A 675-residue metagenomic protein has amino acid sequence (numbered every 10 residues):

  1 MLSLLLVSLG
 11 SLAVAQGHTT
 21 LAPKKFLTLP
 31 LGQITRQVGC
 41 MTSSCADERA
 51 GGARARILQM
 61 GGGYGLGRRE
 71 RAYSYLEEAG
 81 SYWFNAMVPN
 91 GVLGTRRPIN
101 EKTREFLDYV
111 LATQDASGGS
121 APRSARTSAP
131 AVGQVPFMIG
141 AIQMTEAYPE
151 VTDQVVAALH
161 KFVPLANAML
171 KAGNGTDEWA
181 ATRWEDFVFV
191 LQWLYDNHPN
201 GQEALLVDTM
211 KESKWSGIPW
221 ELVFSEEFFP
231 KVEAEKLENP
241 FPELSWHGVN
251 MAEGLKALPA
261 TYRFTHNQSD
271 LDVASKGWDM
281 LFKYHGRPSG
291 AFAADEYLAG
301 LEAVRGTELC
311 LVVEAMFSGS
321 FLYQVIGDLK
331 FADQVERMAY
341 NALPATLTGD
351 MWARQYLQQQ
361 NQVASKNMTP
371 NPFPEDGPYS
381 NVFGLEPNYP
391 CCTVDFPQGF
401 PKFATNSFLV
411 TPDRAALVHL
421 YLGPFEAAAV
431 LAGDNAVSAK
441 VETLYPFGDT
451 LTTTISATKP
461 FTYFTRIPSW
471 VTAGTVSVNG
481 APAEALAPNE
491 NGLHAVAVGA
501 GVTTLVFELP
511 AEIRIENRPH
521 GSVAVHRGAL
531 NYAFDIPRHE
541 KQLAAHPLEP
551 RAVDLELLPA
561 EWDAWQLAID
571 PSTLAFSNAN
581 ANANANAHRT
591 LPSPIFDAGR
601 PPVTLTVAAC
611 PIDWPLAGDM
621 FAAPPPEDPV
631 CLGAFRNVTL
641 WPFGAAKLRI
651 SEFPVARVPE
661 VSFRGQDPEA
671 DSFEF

Functional and structural regions predicted by a protein language model:
M1-A15: Fungal secretory targeting signals
A15-L93, R97, T127-P149, E185-Q202 (+5 more regions): Aromatic (Trp/Tyr) and acidic
R68-Y75, N90-V232: Extended ligand-binding groove/face enriched in aromatic
A112-S117, I218-L222, K283-R287, A342-G349: Secretory-pathway/luminal and periplasmic proteins that interact with or process carbohydrate-rich
A274, D333-N341, T346, W352-L451 (+1 more regions): C-terminal beta-rich recognition modules with glycine/proline-rich loops and embedded aromatic residues
T458, N489, G501, P510 (+1 more regions): Tight coil/turn sites that cap or link beta-strands
F461-F464, A495-N517: C-terminal beta-strand-rich structural cap/linker in extracellular carbohydrate-active enzymes
V471-V498, I515-R518: Solvent-exposed beta-strand/loop surfaces of large extracellular or lumenal domains
